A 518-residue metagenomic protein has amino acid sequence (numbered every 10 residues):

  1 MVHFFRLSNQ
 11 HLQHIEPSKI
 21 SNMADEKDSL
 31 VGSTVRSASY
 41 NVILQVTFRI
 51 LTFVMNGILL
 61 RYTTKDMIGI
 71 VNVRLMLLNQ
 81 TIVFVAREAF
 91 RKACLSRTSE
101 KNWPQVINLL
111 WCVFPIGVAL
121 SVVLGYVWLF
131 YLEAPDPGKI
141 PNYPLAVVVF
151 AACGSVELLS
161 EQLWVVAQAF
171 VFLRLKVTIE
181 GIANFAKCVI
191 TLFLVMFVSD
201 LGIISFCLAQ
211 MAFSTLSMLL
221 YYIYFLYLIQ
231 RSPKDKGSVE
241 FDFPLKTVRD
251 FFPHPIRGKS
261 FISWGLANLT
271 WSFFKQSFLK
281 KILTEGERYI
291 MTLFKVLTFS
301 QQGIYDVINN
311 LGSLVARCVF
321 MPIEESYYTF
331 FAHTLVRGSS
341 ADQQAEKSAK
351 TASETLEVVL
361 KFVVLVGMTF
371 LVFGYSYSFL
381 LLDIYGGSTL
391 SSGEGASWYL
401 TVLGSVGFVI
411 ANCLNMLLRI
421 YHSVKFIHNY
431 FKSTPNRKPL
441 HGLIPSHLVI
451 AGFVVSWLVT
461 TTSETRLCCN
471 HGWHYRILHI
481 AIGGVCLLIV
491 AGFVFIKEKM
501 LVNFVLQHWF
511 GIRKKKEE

Functional and structural regions predicted by a protein language model:
V2-N22, V83, L228-K259, V296 (+3 more regions): Membrane-proximal transmembrane or re-entrant/amphipathic helices at the cytosolic face
F5-R6, H11-E88, C112, I116-G117 (+9 more regions): Signature of the first transmembrane helix
V31-S37, N41, I50, V54-V83 (+7 more regions): Interfacial/gating helices of multi-pass transporter permease domains
R49, F53, Q80, F84 (+9 more regions): Hydrophobic transmembrane alpha-helices of multi-pass small-molecule transporters
M55-N56, F84-K101, A169, I308 (+1 more regions): Helix-loop junctions and terminal segments of transmembrane helices in multi-pass membrane transport/translocation
A93-R97, N102, G154-I182, L192-F197 (+3 more regions): Membrane-interface junctions at transmembrane-helix termini in multi-pass inner-membrane proteins
L129-F150, K350-E357, F370-L403, P435 (+2 more regions): Interfacial segments at transmembrane-helix termini and the short loops linking adjacent helices
P144-V148, V177-F252, F261-L269, F273-Q276 (+5 more regions): Hydrophobic alpha-helical transmembrane segments
